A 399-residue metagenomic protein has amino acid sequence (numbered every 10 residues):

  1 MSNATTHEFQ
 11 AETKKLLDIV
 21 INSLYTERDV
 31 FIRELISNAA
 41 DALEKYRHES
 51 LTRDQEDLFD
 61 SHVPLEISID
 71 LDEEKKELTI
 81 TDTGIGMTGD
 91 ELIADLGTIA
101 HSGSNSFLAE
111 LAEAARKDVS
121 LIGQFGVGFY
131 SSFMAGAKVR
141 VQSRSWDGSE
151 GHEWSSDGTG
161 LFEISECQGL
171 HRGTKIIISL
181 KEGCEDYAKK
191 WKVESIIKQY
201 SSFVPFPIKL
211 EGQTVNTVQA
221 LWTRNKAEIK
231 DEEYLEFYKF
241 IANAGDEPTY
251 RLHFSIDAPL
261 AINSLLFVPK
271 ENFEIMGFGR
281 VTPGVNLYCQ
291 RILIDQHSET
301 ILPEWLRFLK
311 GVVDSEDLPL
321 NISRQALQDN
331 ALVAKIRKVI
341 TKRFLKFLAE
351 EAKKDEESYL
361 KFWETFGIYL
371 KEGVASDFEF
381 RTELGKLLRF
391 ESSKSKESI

Functional and structural regions predicted by a protein language model:
M1-Y187, S195, S202: GHKL (Bergerat-fold) ATPase N-terminal catalytic module, capturing the glycine-rich phosphate-binding loop and acidic
L121, V139-L161, K181-D186, W191-I399: GHKL/Bergerat-fold ATPase module in large chromosome/replication-associated machines
